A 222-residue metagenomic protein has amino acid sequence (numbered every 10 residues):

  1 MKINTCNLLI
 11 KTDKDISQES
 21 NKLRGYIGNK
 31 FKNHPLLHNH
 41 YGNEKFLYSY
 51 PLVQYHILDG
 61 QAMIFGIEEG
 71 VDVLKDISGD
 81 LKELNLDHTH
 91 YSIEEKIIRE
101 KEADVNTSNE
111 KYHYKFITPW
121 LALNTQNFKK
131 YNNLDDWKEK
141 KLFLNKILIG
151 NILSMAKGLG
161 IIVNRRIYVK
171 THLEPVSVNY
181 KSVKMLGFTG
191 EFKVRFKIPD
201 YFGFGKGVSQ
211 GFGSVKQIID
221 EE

Functional and structural regions predicted by a protein language model:
M1-E222: RNA-interacting cores
